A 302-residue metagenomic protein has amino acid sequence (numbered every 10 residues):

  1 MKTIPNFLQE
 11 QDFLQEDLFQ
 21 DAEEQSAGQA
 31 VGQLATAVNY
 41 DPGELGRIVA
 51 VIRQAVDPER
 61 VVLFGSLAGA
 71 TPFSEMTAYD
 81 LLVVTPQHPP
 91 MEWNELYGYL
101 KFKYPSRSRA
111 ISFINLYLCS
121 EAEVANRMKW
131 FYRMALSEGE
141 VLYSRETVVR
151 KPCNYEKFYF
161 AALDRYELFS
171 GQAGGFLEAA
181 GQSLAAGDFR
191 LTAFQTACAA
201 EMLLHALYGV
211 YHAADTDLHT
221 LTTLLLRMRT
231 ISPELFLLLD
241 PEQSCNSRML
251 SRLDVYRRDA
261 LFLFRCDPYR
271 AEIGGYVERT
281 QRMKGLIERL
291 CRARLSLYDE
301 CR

Functional and structural regions predicted by a protein language model:
K2-D57, A68-E75, Q87-A186, R190-Q195 (+1 more regions): Catalytic core of pol beta-like nucleotidyltransferases
T77-Y79: Change "...and in nucleic-acid phosphodiester-cleaving endonucleases..." to "...and in nucleic-acid processing enzymes
L82-P86: Short hydrophobic/aromatic beta-strand micro-patches that form the beta-sheet surface supporting nucleotide- or nucleic
